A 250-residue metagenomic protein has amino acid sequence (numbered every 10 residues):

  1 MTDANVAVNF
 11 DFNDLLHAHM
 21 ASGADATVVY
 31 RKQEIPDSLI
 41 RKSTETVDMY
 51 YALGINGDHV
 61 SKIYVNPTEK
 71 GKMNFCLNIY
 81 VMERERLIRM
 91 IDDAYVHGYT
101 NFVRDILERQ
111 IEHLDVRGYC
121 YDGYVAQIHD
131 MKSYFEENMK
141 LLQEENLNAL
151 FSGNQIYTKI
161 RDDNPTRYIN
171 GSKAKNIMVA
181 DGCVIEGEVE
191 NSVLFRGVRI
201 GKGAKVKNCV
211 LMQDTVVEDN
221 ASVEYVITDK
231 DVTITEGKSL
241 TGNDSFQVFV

Functional and structural regions predicted by a protein language model:
M1-N138: Unchanged
E85, D93-V250: Left-handed beta-helix
